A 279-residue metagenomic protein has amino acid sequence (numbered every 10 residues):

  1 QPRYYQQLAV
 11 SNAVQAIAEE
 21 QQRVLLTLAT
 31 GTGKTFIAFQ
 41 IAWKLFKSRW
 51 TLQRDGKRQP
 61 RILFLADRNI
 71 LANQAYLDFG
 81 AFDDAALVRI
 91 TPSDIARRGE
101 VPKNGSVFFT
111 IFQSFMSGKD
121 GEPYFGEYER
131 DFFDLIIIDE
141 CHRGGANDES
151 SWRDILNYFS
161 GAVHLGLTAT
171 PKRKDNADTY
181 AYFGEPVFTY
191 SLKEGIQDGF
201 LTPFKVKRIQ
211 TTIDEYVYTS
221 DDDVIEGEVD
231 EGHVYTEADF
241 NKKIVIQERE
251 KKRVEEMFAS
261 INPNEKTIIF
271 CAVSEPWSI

Functional and structural regions predicted by a protein language model:
Q1-R61, I70, Q74-A85, K103-V107 (+3 more regions): ATP-dependent helicase/translocase motor core
L26, F64, I269: Hydrophobic anchor at the beta1->P-loop junction of P-loop NTPases
A29, D67, A272: P-loop (Walker A) phosphate-binding loop of NTP-binding proteins
D94-F108: Conserved motor-coupling elements within RecA-like helicase/translocase cores
F108-I111, V163-T168: Structural recognition of the conserved hydrophobic beta-strand(s) that form the central parallel beta-sheet of P-loop
G126-L165: SF2 helicase catalytic motif II
A177-E265: Interdomain helical connector at the RecA1-RecA2 junction of SF1/SF2 helicase-like NTPases
S274-I279: Conserved helicase motor "Helicase C" RecA-like lobe of SF1/SF2 P-loop NTPases
